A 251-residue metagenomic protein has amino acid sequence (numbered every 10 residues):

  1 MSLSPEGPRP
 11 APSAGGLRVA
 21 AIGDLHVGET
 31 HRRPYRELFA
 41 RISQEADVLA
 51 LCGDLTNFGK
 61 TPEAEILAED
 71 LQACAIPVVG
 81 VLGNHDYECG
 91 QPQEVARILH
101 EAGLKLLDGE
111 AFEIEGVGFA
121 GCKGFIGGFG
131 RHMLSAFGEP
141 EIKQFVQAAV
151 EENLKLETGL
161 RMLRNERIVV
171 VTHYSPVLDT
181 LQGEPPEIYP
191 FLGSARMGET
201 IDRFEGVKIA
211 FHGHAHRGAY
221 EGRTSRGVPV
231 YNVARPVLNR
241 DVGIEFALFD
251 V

Functional and structural regions predicted by a protein language model:
M1-P77, Y87-G90, I142, V146 (+1 more regions): N-terminal active-site segment of His-dependent metallophosphoesterases
S2-R9, S13-G16, E113, A195-K208 (+1 more regions): Binuclear metal-dependent phosphoesterase catalytic core
G16-H26, G116-G128, V169-H173, P229-R235: Active-site-proximal beta-strand elements of phosphoester/diester hydrolases
A21-G23, L49-D54, V78-N84, K105-G109 (+3 more regions): Active-site neighborhood of phospho(di)ester-bond hydrolases with catalytic His/Asp-centered motifs
H31-Y35, L55-Q72, L82, Y87-A102 (+3 more regions): Metal-dependent catalytic neighborhoods of phosphoester/phosphodiester hydrolases
L67, L134-P140, L163-G206: Active-site-proximal segments of metal-dependent phosphoesterases and phosphodiesterases across multiple
C89, V95-G127: Hydrophobic alpha-helical segments and helix pairs
V117-N165, P190-A195: Binuclear metal-dependent hydrolase catalytic cores centered on His/Asp/Glu-rich metal-binding motifs
